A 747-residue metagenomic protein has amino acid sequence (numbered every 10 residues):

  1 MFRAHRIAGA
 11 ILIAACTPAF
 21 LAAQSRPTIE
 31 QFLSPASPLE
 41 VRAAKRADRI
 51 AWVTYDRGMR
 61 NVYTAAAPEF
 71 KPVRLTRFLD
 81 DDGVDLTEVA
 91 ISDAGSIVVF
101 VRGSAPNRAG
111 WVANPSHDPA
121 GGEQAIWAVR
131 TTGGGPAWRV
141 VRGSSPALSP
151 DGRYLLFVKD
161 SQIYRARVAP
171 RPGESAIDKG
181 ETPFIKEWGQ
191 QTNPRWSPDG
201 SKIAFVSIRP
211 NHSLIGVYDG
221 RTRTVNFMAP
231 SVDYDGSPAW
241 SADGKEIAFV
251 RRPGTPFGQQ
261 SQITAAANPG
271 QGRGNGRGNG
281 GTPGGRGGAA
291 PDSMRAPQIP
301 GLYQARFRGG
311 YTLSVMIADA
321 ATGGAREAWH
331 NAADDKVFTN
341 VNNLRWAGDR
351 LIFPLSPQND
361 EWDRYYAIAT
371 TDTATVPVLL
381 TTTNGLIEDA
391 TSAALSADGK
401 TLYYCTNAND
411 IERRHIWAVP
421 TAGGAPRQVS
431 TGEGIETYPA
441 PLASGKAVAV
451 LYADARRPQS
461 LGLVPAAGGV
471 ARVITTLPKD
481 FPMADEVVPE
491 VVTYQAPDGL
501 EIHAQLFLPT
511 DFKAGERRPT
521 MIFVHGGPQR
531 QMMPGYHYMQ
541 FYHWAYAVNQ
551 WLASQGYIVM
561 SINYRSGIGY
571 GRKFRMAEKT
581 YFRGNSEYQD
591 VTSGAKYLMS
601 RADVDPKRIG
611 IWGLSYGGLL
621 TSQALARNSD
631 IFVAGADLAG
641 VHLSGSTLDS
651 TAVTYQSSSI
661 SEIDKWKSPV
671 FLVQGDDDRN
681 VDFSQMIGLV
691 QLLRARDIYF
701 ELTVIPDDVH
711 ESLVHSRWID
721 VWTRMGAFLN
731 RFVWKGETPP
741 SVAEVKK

Functional and structural regions predicted by a protein language model:
A8-A19: Bacterial N-terminal signal peptides
E30-N61: Beta-strand-rich domains and repeat architectures in extracellular enzymes and scaffolds, especially beta-propellers
R42-A44, A90, A147, R195 (+4 more regions): Conserved beta-strand position repeated across blades of beta-propeller domains
K45-R46, D93-A94, P150-D151, P198-D199 (+4 more regions): Residue-level detector of Asp-centered blade-edge/turn motifs that repeat once per structural unit in beta-propeller
I50, V98, L155, I203 (+4 more regions): Hydrophobic beta-strand positions that form the internal "hydrophobic ladder" of WD40/Gbeta-like beta-propeller blades
V53-Y63, F78-D85, V99-W127, P136-S145 (+13 more regions): A flexible loop/linker signature enriched in serine peptidases of the S9 family
A66-F70, R130-G134, V168-R171, D219-R223 (+4 more regions): Short loop/turn segments that connect beta-strands within beta-propeller blades
P256, S293, R308-L313, A325 (+4 more regions): Serine-hydrolase catalytic core recognition
